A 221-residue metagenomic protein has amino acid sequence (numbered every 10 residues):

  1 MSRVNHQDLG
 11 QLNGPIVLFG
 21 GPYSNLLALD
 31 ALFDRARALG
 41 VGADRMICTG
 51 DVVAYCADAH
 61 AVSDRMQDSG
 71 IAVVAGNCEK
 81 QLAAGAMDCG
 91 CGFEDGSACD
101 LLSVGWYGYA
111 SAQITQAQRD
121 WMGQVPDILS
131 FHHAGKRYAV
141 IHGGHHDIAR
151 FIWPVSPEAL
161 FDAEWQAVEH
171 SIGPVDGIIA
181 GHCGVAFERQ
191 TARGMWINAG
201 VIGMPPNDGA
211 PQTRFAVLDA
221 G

Functional and structural regions predicted by a protein language model:
M1-S69: N-terminal active-site segment of His-dependent metallophosphoesterases
Q7-V17, S130-A139, T191-M195, G221: Beta-strand-turn-beta hairpins that frame and shape the catalytic cleft of phosphate-ester-processing enzymes
F19-G20, R45-D51, A72-N77, I141 (+2 more regions): Active-site neighborhood of phospho(di)ester-bond hydrolases with catalytic His/Asp-centered motifs
Y23-L27, A54-A57, C78-A84, H146-I148 (+2 more regions): Active-site environment of divalent metal-dependent phosphoester hydrolases
A36-G42, H133-A134, S171-P174, V217-D219: Glycine-rich phosphate-binding loop signature in dinucleotide/nucleotide-binding domains
D68-F131, S156-P174: Active-site neighborhood of divalent metal-dependent phosphoester bond hydrolases
I128-P157, E164: Divalent-metal (Mg2+/Mn2+/Ca2+)-assisted nucleotide/phosphate chemistry catalytic cores
S156-G221: Conserved beta-sheet core of the metallophosphoesterase superfamily
